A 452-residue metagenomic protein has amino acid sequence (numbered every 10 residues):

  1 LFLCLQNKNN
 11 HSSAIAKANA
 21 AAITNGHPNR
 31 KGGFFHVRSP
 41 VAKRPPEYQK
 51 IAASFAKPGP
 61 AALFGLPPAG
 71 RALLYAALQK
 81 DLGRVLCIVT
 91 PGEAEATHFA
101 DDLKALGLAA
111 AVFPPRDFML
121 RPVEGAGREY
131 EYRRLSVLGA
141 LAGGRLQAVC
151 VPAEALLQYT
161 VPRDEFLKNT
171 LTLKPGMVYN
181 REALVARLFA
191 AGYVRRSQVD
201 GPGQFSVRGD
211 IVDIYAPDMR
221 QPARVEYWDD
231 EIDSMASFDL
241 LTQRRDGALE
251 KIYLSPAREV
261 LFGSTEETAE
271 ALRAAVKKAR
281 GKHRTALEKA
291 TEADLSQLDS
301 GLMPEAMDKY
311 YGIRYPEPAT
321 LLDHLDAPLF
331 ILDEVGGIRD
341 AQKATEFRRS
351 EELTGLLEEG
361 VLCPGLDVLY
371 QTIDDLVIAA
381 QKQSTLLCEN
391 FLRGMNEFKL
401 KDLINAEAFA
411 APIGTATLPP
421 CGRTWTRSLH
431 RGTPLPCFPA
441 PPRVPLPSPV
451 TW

Functional and structural regions predicted by a protein language model:
L1, S12-K17, A22: N-terminal, intrinsically disordered charge-dense segments
L3-L5, H11-S12, P28-R30, F35: Short hydrophobic targeting helices and cationic amphipathic motifs that mediate membrane/organellar targeting
Q6-N7, A22: A cross-taxon signal for low-complexity, glycine/charged-rich
N25, N29-W452: ASCE RecA-like P-loop NTPase motor cores that couple ATP hydrolysis to mechanical translocation on nucleic acids
